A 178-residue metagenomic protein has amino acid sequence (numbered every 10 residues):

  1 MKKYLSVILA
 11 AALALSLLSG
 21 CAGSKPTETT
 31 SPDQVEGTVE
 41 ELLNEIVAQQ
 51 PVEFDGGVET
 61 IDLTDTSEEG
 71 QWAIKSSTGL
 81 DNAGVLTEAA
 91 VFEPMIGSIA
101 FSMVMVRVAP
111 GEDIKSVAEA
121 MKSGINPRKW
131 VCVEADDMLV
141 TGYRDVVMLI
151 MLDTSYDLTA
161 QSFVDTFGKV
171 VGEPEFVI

Functional and structural regions predicted by a protein language model:
M1-Y4, A11: Positively charged n-region of N-terminal signal peptides that target proteins for export
S16-G20: C-terminal motif of bacterial Sec signal peptides marking the signal peptidase cleavage site
A22-K25: Bacterial signal peptide processing site
V35-P94, I114, A118: Surface-exposed, low-hydrophobicity interaction/linker segments
M95, R107, C132-F176: A short, solvent-exposed beta-edge/loop patch
I99-P110: A short acidic-to-branched-hydrophobic micro-motif
V117-G124, S162-G168: Short amphipathic alpha-helices in soluble, non-transmembrane regions that often serve as interface/regulatory elements
A118-L139: An anionic, turn-rich surface loop/hairpin at beta-sheet edges that serves as a generic interaction/coordination patch
